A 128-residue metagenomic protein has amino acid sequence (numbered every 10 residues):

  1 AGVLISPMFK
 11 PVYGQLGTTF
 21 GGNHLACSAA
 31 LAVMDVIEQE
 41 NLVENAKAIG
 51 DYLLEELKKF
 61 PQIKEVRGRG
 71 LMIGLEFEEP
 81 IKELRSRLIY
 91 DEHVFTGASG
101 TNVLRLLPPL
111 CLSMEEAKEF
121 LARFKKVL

Functional and structural regions predicted by a protein language model:
A1-L128: Conserved N-terminal phosphate-binding loop of PLP-dependent enzymes in the Aspartate aminotransferase
